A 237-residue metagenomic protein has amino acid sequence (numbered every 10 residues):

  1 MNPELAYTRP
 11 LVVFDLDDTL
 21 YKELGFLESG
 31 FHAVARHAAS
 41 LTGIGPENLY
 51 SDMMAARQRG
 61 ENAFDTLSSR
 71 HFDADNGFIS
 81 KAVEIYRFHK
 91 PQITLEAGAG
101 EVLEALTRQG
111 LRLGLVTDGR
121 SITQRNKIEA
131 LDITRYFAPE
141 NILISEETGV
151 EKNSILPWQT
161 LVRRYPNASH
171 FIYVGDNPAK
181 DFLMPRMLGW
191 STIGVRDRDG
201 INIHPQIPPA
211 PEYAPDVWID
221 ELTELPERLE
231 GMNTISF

Functional and structural regions predicted by a protein language model:
M1-R9, E104, R120-F237: Asp-based, Mg2+/Mn2+-dependent phosphohydrolase catalytic module
E4-A97, E101, R108-Q109: N-terminal helical cap/lid subdomain that shapes the substrate entry/recognition surface in HAD-like hydrolases
H71-F72, G110, D132, G189: Glycine-centered loop/turn motif at secondary-structure junctions
Q109-G110, A168: Structured helix-beta-strand junction loops
T117: Conserved phosphate-coupling serine/threonine residues in phosphotransfer and NTP-handling enzymes
